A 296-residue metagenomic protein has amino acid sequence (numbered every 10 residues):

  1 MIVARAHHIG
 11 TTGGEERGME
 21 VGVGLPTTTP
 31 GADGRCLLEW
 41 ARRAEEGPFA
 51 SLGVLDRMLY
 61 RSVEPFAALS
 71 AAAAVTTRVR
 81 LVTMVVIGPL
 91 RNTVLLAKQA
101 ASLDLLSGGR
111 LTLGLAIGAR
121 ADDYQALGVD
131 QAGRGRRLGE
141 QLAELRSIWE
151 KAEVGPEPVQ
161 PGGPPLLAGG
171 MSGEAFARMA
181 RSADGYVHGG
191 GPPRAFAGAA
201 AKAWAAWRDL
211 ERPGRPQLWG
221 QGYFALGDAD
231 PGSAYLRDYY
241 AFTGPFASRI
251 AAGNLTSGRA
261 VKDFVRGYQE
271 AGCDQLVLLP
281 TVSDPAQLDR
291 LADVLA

Functional and structural regions predicted by a protein language model:
M1-A296: Active-site-adjacent structural elements that line small-molecule/cofactor binding pockets in enzymes
